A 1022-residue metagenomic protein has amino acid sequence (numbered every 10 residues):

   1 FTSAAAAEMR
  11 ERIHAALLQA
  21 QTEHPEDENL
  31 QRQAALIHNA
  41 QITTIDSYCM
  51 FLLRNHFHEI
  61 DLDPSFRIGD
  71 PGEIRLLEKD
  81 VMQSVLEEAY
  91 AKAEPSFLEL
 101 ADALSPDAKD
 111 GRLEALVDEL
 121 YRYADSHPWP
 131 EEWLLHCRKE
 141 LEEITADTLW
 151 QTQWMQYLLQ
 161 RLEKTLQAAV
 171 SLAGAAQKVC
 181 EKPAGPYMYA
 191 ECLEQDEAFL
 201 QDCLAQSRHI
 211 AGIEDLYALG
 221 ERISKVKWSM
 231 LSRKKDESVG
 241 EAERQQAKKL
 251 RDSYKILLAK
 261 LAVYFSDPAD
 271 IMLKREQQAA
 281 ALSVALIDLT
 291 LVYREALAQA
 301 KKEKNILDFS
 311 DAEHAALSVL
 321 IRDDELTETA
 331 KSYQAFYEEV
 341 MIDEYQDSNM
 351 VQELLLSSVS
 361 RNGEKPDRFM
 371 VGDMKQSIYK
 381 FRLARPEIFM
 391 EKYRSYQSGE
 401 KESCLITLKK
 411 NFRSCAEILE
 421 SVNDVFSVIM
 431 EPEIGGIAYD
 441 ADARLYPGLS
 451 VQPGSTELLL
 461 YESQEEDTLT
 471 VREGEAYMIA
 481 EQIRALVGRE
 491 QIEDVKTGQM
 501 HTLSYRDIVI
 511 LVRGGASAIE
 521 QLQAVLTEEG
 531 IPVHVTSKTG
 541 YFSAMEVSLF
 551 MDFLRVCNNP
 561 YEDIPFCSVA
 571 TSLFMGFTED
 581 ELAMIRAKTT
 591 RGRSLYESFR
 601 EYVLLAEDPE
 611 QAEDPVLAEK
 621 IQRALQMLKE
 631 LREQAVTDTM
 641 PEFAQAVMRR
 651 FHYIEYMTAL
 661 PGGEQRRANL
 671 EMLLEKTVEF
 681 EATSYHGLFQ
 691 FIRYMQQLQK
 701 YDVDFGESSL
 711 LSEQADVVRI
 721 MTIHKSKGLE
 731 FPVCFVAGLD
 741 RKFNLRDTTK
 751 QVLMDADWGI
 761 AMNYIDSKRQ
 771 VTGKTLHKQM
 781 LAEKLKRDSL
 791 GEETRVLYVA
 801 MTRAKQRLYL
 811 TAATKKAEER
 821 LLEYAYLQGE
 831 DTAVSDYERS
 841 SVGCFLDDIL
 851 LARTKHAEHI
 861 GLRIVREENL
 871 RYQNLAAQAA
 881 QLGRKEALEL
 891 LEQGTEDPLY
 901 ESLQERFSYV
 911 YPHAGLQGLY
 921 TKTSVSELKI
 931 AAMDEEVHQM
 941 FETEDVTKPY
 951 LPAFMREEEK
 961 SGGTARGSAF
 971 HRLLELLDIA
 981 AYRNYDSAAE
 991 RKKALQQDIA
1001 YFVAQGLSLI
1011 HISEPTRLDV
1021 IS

Functional and structural regions predicted by a protein language model:
F1-D61, A300, K304-S310, A315-S318 (+8 more regions): P-loop NTPase Walker
F1-E11, A15, D70-I74, D80 (+16 more regions): Conserved motor-region signature of P-loop NTPase helicases/translocases
A40-F51, L104-D125, L286-L291, S310 (+6 more regions): Core structural elements
L52-F57, Y264-F265, L286-L291, E364-R368 (+5 more regions): Active-site-adjacent bridging/hinge elements
E114-L307, S403, Y477, K496 (+12 more regions): Conserved ATP-driven helicase/translocase motor core recognized via long, highly charged RecA-like/P-loop NTPase domain
R746-K784: Conserved catalytic motifs of ABC-family nucleotide-binding domains
Y982-G1006: Extended, well-ordered alpha-helical scaffold/bundle regions in very large, multi-domain proteins
I1010-S1022: Single conserved hydrophobic/aromatic residue that forms the stacking wall/gate of nucleotide- or nucleobase-binding
